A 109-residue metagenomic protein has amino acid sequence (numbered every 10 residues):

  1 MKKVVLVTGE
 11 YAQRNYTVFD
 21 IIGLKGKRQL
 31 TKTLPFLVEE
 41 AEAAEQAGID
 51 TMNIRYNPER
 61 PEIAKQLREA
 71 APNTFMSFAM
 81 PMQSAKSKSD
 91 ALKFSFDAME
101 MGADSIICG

Functional and structural regions predicted by a protein language model:
K2-N15, K27-G109: Active-site beta->alpha loop and helix N-cap motifs at the rims of alpha/beta catalytic domains
D20-G23: Repeat-blade elements of multi-bladed beta-propeller folds
